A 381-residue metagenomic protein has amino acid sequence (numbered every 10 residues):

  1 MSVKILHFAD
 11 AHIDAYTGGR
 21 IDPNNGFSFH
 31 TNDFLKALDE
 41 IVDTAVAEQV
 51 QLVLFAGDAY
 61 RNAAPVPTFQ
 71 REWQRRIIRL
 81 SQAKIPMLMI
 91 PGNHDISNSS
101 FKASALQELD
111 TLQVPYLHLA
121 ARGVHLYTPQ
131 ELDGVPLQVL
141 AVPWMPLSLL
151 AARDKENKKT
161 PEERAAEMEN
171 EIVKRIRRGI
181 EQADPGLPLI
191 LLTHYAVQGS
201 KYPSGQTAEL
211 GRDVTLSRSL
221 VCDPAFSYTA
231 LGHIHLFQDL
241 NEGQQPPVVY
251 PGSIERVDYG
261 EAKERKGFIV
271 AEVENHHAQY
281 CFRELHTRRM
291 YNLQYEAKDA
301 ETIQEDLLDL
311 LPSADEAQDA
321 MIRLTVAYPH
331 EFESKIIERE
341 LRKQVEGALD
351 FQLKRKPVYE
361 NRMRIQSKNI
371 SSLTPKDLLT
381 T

Functional and structural regions predicted by a protein language model:
M1-N32, V270-R288, L293, R355 (+1 more regions): Domain-start "cap" segments at the beginnings of catalytic or binding domains
M1-R76, Q82-K84: N-terminal active-site segment of His-dependent metallophosphoesterases
D10, L38, V53, D58 (+8 more regions): Divalent metal-coordination and catalytic microenvironments
L52, P65-V66, Q82, L88-V249: His/Asp/Glu-rich metal-coordinating catalytic cores of metallo-dependent phosphodiesterases/hydrolases acting on
A59-R61, N93-S97, E255-R256, Y328-E331: Short histidine/acidic/glycine/proline-rich micro-motifs that form metal- and phosphate-coordinating active-site loops
F69-Q74, A208-L216, E338-R342: Charged helix-capping and loop-helix junction motifs
H125-L137, V142, V248-A314: Binuclear metal-dependent phosphoesterase catalytic core
V273-T381: Accessory, non-catalytic peripheral segments of nucleic-acid enzymes
